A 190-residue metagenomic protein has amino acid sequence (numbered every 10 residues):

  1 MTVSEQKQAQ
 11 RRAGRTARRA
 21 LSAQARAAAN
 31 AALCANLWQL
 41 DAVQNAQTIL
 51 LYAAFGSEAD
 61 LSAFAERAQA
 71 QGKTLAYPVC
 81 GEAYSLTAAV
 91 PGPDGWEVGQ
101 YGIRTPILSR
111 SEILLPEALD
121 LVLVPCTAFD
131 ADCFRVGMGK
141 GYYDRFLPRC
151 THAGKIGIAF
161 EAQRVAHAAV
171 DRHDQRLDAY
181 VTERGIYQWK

Functional and structural regions predicted by a protein language model:
M1-S4, I158-F160: Short, positively charged
T2-A118: N-terminal active-site beta-alpha-beta segment that forms phosphate/nucleotide-binding and substrate-recognition loops
S85-K190: Conserved phosphate- and dinucleotide-binding cores of soluble alpha/beta proteins, encompassing both enzyme active
